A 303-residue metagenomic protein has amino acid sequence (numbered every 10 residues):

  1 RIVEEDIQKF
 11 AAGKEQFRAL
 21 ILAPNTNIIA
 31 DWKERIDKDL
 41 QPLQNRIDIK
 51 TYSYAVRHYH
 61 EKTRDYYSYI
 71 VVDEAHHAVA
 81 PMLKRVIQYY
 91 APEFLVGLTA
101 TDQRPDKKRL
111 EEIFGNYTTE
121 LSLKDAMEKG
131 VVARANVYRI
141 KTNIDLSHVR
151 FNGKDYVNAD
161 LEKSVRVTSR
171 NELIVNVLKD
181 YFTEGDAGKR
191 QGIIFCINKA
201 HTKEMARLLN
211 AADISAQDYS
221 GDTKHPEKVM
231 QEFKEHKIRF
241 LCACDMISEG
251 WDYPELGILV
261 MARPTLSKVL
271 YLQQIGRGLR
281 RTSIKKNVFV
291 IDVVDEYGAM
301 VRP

Functional and structural regions predicted by a protein language model:
I2, D6, E15-I36, I197-A200: Conserved Walker A/P-loop ATP-binding site and its immediately adjacent core in helicase/helicase-like ATPase domains
R18-L20, Q41-Y52, A206, N210-P226: Conserved RecA-like helicase motor-core motifs
N27-Y66: Inter-Walker segment of RecA-like/P-loop motor cores
N45-H58, E232-E249: Conserved two-lobed SF2 helicase motor
H77-V137: Post-DEXD/H (motif II) to motif III coupling segment of the RecA-like Helicase ATP-binding lobe
Y117-I193: Conserved interdomain linker/interface between the two RecA-like ATPase lobes of SF2 helicase motors
K203-E204, I214-D245: Conserved helicase ATPase core of P-loop NTP-dependent helicases/translocases
L270, R277-P303: Conserved segment of the helicase C-terminal RecA-like domain
